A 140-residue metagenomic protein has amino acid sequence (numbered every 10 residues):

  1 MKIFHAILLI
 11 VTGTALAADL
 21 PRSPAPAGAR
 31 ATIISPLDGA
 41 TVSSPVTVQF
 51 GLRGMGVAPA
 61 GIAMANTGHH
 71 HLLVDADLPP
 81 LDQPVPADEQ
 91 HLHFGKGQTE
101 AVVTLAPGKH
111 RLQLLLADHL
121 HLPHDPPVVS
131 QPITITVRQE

Functional and structural regions predicted by a protein language model:
D19-S43: Short, compositionally biased P/S/T/A/G/V-rich stretches that sit at domain boundaries
A40-M55: Contiguous beta-strand segments within globular domains
S44, G68, A106-G108: A glycine-anchored, Pro-Gly-centered beta-turn/N-cap motif
V46-F50, T99, G108-L116: Short, well-structured beta-strand segments within conserved domains
G51-I62, L122: Short amphipathic, basic-aromatic surface patches that mediate peripheral association with negatively charged
H69-L73: Beta-strand signatures of extracellular beta-sandwich domains
P79-L81, A117-V128: Short acidic/polar inter-strand loop motif in beta-rich domains
P126-E140: Short beta-strand elements
